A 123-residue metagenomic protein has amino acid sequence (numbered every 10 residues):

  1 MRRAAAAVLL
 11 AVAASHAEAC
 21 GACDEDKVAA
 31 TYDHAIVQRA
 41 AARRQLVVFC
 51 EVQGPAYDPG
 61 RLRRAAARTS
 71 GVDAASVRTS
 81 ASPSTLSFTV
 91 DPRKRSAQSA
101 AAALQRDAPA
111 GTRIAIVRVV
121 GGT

Functional and structural regions predicted by a protein language model:
M1-A6: Bacterial N-terminal signal peptides that target proteins for export
A13-A17: N-terminal signal peptide c-region/cleavage motif recognized by signal peptidases
E18-K27: Cleaved targeting-peptide boundary
V48-G60: Short, surface-exposed ligand-recognition loops at beta-strand->loop->(often short) alpha-helix junctions that present
P55, V90-A97: Helix N-cap motif at beta-to-alpha junctions
R61-T69, Q98-P109: Short amphipathic alpha-helices in soluble, non-transmembrane regions that often serve as interface/regulatory elements
S76, R106-T123: Conserved short beta-strand edge segments in small beta-sheet-based binding/regulatory domains
T79-V90: Surface-exposed aromatic
